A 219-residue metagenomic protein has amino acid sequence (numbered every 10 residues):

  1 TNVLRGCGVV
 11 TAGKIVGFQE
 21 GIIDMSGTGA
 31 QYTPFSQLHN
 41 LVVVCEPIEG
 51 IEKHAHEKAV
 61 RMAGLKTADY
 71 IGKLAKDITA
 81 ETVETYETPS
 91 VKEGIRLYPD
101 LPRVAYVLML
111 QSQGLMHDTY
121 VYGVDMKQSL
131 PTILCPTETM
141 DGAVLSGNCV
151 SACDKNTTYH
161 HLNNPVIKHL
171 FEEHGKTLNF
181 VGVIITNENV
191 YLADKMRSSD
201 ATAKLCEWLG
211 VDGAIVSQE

Functional and structural regions predicted by a protein language model:
T1-G213, Q218-E219: Metallocofactor- and cofactor-centric catalytic cores in central/energy metabolism, strongly enriched
